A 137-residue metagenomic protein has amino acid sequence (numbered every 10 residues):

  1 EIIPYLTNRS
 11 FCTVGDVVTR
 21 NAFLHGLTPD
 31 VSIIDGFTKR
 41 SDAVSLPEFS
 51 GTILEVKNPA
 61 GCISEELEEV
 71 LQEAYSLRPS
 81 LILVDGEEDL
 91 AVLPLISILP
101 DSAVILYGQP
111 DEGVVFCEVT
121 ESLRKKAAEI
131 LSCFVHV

Functional and structural regions predicted by a protein language model:
E1-G51, P59: N-terminal, charge-rich interaction modules
R9-C12, D30-I33, I53-L54, P79-L83 (+2 more regions): Structural motif
C12-R20, D85-V92, D111-E112: Gly/Ser/Thr-rich loops at beta-strand to alpha-helix junctions that form or flank small-molecule/cofactor-binding
F23-V31, E48-F49, I96-D101, T120-R124 (+1 more regions): Short, solvent-exposed amphipathic alpha-helical segments in soluble enzyme and RNA/protein-processing domains
T52-G86, L90: Internal catalytic-core helix/loop-beta-alpha segment that presents or stabilizes conserved functional determinants
I53-A60, K125-V135: A polyampholytic, Gly/Pro-enriched intrinsically disordered region
I63-A74, A91-I98, A103-L106, G113 (+1 more regions): Nuclease catalytic cores that cleave nucleic-acid phosphodiester bonds, predominantly acidic two-metal-ion
G108-L123, V135-V137: Short, flexible loop segments at boundaries between secondary-structure elements
